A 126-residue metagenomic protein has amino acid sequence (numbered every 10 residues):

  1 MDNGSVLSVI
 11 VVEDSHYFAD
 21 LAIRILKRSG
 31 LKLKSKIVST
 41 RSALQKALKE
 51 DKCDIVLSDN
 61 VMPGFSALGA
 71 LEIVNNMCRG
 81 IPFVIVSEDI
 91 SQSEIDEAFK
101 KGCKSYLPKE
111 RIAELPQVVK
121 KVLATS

Functional and structural regions predicted by a protein language model:
E13: Conserved acidic carboxylate
H16-R41: Two-component/phosphorelay signaling modules centered on CheY-like receiver
I37-K46, A67: Helix N-cap/capping motif at the beta->alpha junctions
K49-D51, V74-G80, K101: Conserved phosphotransfer cores of two-component systems
D54-V74, Q92: Conserved phosphotransfer microenvironments
V56, G80-Q92: A short, hydrophobic beta-strand element within the central beta-sheet of small alpha/beta folds
G69, S87-P108: Alpha4 helix (beta4-alpha4-beta5 surface) of REC/receiver domains from two-component response regulators
S93, E110-K121: C-terminal output helix
